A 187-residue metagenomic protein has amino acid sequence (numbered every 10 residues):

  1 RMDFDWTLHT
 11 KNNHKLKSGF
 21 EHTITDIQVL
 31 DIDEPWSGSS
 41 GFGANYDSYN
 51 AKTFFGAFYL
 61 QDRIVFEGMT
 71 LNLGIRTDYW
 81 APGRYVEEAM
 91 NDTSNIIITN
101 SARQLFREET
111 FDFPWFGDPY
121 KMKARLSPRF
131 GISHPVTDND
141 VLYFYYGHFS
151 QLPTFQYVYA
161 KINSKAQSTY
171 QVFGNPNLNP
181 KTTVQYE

Functional and structural regions predicted by a protein language model:
R1-F4, F54-L60, L126-F130, G174-P176 (+1 more regions): Hydrophobic, lipid-facing positions within transmembrane beta-strands of outer-membrane proteins
F4, V86-I97, Y146, S150-Y157: A surface-exposed, glycine/aromatic-enriched loop/edge motif typical of exported proteins
H9, N13-T137: Signature of Gram-negative outer-membrane beta-barrel scaffolds
D26-L30, A124, G147, P153 (+1 more regions): Flexible, active-site-adjacent loop/turn segments at secondary-structure boundaries
N45-F54, K121, H134, S150-E187: Outer-membrane beta-barrel signature, preferentially recognizing the C-terminal barrel domain of Gram-negative
D78, G147, A160: Histidine-centered beta-alpha loop that forms part of the nucleotide-sugar donor binding/catalytic region in diverse
